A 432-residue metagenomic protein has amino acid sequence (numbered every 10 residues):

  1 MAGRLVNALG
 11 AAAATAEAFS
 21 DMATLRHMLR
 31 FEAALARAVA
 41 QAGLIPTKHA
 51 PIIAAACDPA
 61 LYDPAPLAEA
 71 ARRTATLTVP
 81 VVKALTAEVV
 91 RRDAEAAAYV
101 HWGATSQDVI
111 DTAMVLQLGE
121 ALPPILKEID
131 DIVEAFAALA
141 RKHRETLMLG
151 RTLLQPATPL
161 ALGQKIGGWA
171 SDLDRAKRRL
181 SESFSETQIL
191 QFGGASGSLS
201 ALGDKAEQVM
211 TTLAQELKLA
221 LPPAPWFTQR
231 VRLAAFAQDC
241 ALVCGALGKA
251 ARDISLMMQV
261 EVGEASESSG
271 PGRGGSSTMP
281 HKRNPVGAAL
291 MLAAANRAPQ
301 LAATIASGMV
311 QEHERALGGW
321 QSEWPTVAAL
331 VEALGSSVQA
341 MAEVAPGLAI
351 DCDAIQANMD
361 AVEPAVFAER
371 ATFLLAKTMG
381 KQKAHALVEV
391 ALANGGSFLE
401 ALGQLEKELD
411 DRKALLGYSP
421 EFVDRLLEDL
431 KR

Functional and structural regions predicted by a protein language model:
M1-L199, K205-M210, G275, V286-L290 (+2 more regions): A helix-coil-helix interface module used to build multimeric assemblies and to scaffold catalytic/cofactor sites
M1-R26, A70-T76, M279-R432: Glycine-rich cofactor/substrate-binding loops
I53-C57, M258, S269-G272, M359 (+1 more regions): A general structural motif at alpha-helix termini
G119-D130, A137, G167-A170, D174 (+6 more regions): Short amphipathic alpha-helical segments with heptad-repeat character
K142-E145, R179-E182, E186, L219-P223 (+5 more regions): Conserved helix-loop functional segments at active or binding sites
Q164, A234-L242, R370-T378: Short, well-ordered beta-strand elements within core beta-sheets of diverse protein domains
A176, F227-G318: Glycine-rich anion/phosphate-binding loop at the beta-strand->alpha-helix junction
T211-F227: A short, charged helix-loop
